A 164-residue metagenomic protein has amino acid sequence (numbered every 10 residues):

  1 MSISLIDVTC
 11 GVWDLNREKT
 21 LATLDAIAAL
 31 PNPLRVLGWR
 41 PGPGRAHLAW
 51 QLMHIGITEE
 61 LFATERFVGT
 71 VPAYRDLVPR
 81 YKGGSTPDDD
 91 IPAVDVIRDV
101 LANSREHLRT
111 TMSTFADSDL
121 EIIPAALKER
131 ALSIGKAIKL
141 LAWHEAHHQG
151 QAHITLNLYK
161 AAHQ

Functional and structural regions predicted by a protein language model:
M1-S2, P72-A73, S85-D89: Short acidic/polar alpha-helix capping motifs at helix-coil junctions
I3-G11, I91-R98: Active-site rim elements
C10-D14, E18-L21, P33-K82, A125-Q164: Short, contiguous alpha-helical
W13, R17-T20, L24, L101 (+1 more regions): Hydrophobic alpha-helical core bundles mediating ligand binding, dimerization, or RNAP-core interactions
A26, H54-I57, N103: Residues within well-ordered alpha-helical secondary structure of globular protein domains
A26-R35, T110-I122, N157-Q164: Surface-exposed helix-capping loop/turn segments at secondary-structure junctions
A28, F62, I91-A93, K160: Low-complexity, compositionally biased segments
G84-A125, K136-H144: Acidic/histidine-rich alpha-helical segments that form the ligand environment of transition-metal centers
